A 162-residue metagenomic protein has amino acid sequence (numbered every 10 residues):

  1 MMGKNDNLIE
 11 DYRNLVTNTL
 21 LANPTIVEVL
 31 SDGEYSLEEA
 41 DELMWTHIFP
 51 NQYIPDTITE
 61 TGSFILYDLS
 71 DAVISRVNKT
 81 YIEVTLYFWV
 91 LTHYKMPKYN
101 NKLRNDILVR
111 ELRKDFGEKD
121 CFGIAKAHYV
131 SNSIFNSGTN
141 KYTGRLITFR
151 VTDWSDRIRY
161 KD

Functional and structural regions predicted by a protein language model:
M1-S75, D162: Small/polar-rich, solvent-exposed N-terminal microdomains that initiate assembly or binding
V16, L20, I65-Y67, L86-F88 (+2 more regions): Hydrophobic beta-strand residues in large extracellular and virion-surface proteins
V27-E28, I58, G62, L103-D162: Acidic-leaning, charged glycine-interspersed low-complexity segments
L69-A72, L91, N132, V151-T152: Generic short beta-strand segments
V73-I74, K79, S137: Exposed beta-sheet edge/beta-hairpin loop segments within beta-rich domains
K79-E83, L91-K114: Extracellular/virion structural assembly segments
T80-M96, Y142-D156: Oligomerization/assembly interface segments of phage tail-like spikes and tubes
